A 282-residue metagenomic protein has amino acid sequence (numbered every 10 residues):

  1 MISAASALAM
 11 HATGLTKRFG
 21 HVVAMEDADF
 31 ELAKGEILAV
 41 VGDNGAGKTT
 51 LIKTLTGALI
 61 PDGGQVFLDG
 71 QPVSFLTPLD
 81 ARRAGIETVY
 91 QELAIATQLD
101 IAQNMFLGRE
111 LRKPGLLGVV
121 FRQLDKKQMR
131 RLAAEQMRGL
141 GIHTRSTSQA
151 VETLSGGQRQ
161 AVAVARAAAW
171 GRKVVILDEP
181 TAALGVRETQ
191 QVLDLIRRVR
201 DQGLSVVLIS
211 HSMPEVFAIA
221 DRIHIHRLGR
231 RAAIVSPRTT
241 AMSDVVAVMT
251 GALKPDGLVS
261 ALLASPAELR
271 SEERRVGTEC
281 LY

Functional and structural regions predicted by a protein language model:
I2-S271: Glycine-rich phosphate-binding loops of nucleotide-dependent enzymes
E272-Y282: Single conserved hydrophobic/aromatic residue that forms the stacking wall/gate of nucleotide- or nucleobase-binding
